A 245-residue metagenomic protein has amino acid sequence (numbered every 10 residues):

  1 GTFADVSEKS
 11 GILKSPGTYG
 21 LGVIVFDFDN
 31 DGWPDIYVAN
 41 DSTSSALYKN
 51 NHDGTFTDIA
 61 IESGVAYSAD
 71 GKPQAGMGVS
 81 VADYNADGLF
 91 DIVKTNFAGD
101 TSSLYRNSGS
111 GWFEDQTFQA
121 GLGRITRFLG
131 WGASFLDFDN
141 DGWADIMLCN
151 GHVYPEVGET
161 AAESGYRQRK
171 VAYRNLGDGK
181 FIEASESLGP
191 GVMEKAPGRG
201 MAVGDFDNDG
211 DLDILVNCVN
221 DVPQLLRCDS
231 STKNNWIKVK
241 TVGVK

Functional and structural regions predicted by a protein language model:
G1-K245: Acidic, glycine/proline-rich Ca2+-coordinating loop motifs
